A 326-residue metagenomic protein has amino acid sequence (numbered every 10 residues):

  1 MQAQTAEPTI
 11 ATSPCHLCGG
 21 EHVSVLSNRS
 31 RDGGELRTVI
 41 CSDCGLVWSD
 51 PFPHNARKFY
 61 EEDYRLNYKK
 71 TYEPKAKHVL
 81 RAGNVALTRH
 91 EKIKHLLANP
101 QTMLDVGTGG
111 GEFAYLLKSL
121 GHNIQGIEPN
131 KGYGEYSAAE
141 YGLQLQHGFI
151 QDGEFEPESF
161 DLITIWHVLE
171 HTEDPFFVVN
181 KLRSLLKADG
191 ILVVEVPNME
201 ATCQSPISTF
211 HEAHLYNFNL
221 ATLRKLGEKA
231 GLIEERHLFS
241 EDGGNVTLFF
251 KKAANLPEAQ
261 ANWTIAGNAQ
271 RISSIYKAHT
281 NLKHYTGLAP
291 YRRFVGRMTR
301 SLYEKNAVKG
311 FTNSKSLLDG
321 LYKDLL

Functional and structural regions predicted by a protein language model:
M1-W166, P175-F176, E258-L326: Conserved N-terminal segment of class I S-adenosyl-L-methionine
V23-R29, L232-G243: Conserved S-adenosyl-L-methionine
L36-T38, G243-L248: Short hydrophobic/aromatic beta-strand or adjacent loop that forms the aromatic wall/cage of a ligand/substrate-binding
P51, V193-N198, E235-H237, D242 (+1 more regions): Catalytic cores of nucleotide-enabled group-transfer and carboxylate-activating enzymes in metabolic and assembly-line
H167, H171, H214: Histidine-centered divalent metal-coordination motifs
F176-I191: A short glycine-rich, Lys/Arg-flanked "PGG" loop and its adjoining helix->strand segment in the class I
V194-Y216, L220-L226: Short, glycine-/aromatic-enriched active-site segment of Class I SAM-dependent methyltransferases
